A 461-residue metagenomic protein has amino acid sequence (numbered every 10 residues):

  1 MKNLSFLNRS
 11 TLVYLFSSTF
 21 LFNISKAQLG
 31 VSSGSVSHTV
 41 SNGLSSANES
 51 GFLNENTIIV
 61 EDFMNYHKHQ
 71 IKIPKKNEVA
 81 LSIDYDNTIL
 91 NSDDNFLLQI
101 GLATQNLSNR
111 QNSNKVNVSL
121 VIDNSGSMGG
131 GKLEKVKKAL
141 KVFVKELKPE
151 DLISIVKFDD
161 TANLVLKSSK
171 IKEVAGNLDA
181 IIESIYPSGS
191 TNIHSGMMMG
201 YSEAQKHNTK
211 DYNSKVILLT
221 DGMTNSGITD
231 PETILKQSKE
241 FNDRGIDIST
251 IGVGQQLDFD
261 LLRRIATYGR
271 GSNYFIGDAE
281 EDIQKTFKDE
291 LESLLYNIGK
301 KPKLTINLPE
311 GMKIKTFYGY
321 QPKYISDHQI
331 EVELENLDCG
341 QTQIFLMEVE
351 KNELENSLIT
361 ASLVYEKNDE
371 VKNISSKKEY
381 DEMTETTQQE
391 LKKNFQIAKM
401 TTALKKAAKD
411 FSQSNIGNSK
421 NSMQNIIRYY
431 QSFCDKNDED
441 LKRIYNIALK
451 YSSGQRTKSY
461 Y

Functional and structural regions predicted by a protein language model:
K2-V13: Bacterial N-terminal signal peptides that target proteins for export
F16, L21-V142, E146, L164-V165 (+9 more regions): Von Willebrand factor
I73-N77, K210, E232-R244, V253-N368: Acidic, polar loop-rich interaction surfaces within structured domains
S82-D84, L97-G101, K115-V121, L152-V156 (+3 more regions): Soluble periplasmic/extracytoplasmic beta-strand elements of cell-envelope proteins
I100, I122-S125, V136, I155-F158 (+6 more regions): DG-centered beta-turn motif at the end of beta-strands
K148, Q205, T209, G299: Short conserved AdoMet
P149-I153, N192, T209-K215, F241-S249 (+1 more regions): Loop/turn elements at helix/coil->beta-strand transitions in domains of secreted/extracellular proteins
